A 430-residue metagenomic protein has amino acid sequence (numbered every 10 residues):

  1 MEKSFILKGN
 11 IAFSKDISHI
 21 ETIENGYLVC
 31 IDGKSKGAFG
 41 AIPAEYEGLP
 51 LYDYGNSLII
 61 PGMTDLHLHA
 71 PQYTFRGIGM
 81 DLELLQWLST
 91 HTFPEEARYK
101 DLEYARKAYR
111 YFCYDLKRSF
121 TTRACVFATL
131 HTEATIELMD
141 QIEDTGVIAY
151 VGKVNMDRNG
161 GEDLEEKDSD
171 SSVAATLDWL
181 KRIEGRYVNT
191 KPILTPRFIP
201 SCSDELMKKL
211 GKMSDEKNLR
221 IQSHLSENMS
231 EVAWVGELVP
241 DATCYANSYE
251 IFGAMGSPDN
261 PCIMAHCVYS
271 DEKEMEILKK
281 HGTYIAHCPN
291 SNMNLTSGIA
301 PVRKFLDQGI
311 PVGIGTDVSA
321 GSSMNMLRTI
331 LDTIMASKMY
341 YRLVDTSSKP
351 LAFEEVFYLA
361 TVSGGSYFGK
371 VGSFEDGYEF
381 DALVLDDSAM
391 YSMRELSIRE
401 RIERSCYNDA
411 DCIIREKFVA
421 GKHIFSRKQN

Functional and structural regions predicted by a protein language model:
M1-Y46, S57-L58: N-terminal metal-binding scaffold of metallo-dependent hydrolase/deaminase domains
E2-G9, E45-W87, R110, K117-R118: Replace "His-x-His-based motif
N10, L28, G33, N56 (+16 more regions): Divalent metal-coordination and catalytic microenvironments
F13-D16, E379-N430: C-terminal cap of metal-dependent C-N hydrolases
L58, R76-V147, S172-R186: Alpha-helical scaffold segments that flank or form the walls of functional sites
R76-K107, R158-S169, N228-D259, D332-L351: Active-site gating loops and adjacent loop-to-helix segments of metal-dependent hydrolytic enzymes
E137-V268: Metal-coordinating catalytic core of metallo-dependent amide/deamination hydrolases
I251-S257, R303-Y391: His/Asp/Glu-enriched, well-ordered alpha-helical/loop segment that forms or immediately abuts the divalent-metal
